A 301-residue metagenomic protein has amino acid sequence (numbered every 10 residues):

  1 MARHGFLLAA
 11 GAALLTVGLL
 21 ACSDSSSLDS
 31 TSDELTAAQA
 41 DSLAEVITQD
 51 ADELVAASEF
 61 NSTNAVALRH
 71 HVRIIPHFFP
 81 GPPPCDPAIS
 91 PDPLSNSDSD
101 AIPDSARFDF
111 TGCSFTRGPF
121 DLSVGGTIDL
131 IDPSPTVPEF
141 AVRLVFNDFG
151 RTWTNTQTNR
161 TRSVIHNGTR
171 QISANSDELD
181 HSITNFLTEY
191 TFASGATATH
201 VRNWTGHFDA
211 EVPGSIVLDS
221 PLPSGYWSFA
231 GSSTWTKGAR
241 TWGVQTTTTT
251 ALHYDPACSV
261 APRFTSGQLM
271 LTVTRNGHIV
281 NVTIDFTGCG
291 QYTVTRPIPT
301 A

Functional and structural regions predicted by a protein language model:
M1-A10: Bacterial N-terminal signal peptides that target proteins for export
A10-T16: Hydrophobic helical h-region of N-terminal Sec-dependent signal peptides in bacterial secretory/periplasmic proteins
V17-A21: C-terminal motif of bacterial Sec signal peptides marking the signal peptidase cleavage site
S25-A301: Low-complexity, intrinsically disordered segments exposed to solvent
